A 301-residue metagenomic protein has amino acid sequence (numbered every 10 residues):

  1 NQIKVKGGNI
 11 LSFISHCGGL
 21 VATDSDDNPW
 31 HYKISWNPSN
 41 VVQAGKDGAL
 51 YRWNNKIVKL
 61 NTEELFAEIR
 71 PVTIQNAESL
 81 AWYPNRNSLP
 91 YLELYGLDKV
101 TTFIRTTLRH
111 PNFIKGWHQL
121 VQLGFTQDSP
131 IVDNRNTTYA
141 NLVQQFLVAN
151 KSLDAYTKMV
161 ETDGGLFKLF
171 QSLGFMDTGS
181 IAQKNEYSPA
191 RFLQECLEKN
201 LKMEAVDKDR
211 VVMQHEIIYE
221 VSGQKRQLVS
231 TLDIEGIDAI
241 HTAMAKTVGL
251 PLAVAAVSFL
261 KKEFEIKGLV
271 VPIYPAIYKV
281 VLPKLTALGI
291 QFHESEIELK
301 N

Functional and structural regions predicted by a protein language model:
N1: Short alpha-helices
V5-N301: C-terminal catalytic/substrate-binding lobe primarily of soluble NAD(P)-dependent oxidoreductases
